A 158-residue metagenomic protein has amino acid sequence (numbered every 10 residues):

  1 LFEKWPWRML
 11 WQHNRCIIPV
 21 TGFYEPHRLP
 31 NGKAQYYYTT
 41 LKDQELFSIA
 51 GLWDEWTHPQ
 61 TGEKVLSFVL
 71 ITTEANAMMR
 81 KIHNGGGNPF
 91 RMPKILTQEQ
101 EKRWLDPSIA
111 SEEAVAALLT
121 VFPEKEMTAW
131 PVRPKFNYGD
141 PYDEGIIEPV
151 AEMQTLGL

Functional and structural regions predicted by a protein language model:
L1-L158: A structured binding-face within diverse protein domains that lines the active/interaction site
